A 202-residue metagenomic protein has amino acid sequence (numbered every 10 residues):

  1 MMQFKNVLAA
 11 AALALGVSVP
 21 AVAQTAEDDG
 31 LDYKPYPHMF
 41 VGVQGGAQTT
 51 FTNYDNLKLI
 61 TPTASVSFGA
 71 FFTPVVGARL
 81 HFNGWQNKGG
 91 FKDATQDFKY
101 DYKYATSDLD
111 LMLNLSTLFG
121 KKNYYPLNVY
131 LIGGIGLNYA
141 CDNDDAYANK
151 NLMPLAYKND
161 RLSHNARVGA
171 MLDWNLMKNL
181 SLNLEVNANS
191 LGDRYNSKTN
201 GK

Functional and structural regions predicted by a protein language model:
M1-Y33: Cleavable N-terminal export/targeting peptides
A23-G69, D142: Short glycine/proline- and aromatic-enriched beta-strand/turn motifs that initiate or cap beta-hairpins
T25-H38, V75, T117-V129, L176-N179: Short loop/turn motifs that connect adjacent beta-strands in outer-membrane beta-barrel proteins
P37, K58-A64, D101-S107, L127 (+2 more regions): Residues that define the transmembrane beta-barrel architecture of outer-membrane proteins
V43, A47, V66-A70, L109-L115 (+5 more regions): Residues on the lipid-exposed face of transmembrane beta-strands in outer-membrane beta-barrel proteins
N53-I60, G89-F98, C141-M153, R194-G201: Outer-membrane beta-barrel translocator domains and adjoining extracellular loop/strand segments of Gram-negative
V76-N149, R161: Gram-negative (and chloroplast) outer-membrane scaffold detector with strong preference for beta-barrel transmembrane
G89-D93, Y102-Y104, M177-K202: Predominantly the C-terminal beta-signal and adjacent terminal strand-loop region of outer-membrane beta-barrel
